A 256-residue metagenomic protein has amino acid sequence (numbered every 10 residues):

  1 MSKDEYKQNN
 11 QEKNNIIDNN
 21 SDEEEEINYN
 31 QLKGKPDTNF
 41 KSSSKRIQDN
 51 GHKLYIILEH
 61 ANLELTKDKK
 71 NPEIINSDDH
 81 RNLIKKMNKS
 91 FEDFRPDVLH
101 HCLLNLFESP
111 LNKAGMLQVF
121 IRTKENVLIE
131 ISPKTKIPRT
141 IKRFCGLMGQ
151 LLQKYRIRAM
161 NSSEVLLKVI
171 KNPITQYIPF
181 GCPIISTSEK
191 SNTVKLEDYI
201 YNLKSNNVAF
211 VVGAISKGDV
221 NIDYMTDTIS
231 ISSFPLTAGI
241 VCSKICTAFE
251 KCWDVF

Functional and structural regions predicted by a protein language model:
S2-T193, E250-V255: RNA substrate-binding interface of SAM-dependent RNA methyltransferases
K3, D198-L203, I240-V241: RNase H-like, Mg2+-dependent phosphodiesterase core, and more generally RNA phosphate-backbone-engaging helix-loop
K53-Y55, A209, M225-T228: Beta-strand-rich binding-surface signature of beta-sandwich/beta-barrel folds used to engage anionic ligands
D68-N71, E197-I200, I222-M225: Short coil/turn segments at secondary-structure boundaries
F144, I170-P173, T187-E197, N202-G218: Long, charge-patterned amphipathic alpha-helical coiled-coil/hairpin "stalk" segments used as oligomerization
F180-C182, N206, M225-T226: Short, well-ordered alpha-helix to beta-strand connector turns
S216-F256: Structured adenosyl-cofactor binding patch, chiefly the S-adenosyl-L-methionine
